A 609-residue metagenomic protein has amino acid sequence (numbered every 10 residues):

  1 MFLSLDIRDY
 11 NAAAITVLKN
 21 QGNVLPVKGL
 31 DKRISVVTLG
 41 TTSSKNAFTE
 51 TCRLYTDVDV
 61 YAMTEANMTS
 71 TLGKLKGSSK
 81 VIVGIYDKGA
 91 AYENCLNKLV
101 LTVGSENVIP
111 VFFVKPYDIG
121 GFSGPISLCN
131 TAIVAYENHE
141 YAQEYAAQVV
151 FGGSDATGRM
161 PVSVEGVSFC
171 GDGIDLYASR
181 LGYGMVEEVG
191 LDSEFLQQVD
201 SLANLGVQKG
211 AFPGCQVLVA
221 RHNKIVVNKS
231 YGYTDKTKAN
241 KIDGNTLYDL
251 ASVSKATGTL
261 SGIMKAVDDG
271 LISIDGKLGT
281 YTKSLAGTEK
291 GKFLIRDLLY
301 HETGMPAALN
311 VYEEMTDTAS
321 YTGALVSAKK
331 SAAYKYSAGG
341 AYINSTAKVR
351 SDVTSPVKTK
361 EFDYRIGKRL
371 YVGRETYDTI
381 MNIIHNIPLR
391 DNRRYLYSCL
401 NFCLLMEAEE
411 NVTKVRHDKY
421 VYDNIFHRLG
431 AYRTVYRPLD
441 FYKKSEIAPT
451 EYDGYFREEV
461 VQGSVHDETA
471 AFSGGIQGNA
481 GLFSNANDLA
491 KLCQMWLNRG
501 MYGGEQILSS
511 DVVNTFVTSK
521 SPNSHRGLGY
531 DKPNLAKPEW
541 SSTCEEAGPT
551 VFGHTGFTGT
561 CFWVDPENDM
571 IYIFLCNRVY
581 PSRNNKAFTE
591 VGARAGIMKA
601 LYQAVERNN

Functional and structural regions predicted by a protein language model:
M1-E188, D192: Preference for extracellular/luminal or secreted protein segments
N11, I15, T49, A147 (+14 more regions): Extracytoplasmic/secreted envelope proteins and their assembly/folding machinery, especially bacterial periplasmic
Y61-T64, P161-C170, N498, Y502 (+4 more regions): Short, gly/Ser/Thr-rich active-site loops of penicillin-recognizing serine hydrolases
V189-L250, L271-G276, D467, R583-N584: Short, conserved catalytic-motif segment at the N-terminal edge
Q197-N204, V217-L218, N223, T246-D275 (+4 more regions): Active-site SXXK
S273-E289, H427-R428: Short, glycine/proline-biased beta-turn/loop segments that scaffold the active-site neighborhood
G291-P549: Short, surface-exposed loop or secondary-structure junction motifs that flank catalytic or metal-binding residues
V551, T558-I571: Short, surface-exposed beta-strand/loop micro-motifs that present aromatic residues
